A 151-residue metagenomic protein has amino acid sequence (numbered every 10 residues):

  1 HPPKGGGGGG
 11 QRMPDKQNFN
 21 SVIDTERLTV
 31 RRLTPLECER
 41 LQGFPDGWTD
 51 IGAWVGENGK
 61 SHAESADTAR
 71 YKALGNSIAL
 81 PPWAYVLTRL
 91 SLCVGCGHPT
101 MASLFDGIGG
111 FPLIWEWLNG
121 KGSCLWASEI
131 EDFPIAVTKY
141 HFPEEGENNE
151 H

Functional and structural regions predicted by a protein language model:
H1-A102, W117-K121, I130-F133: Class I SAM-dependent DNA methyltransferase catalytic core with a primary bias toward cytosine-5 DNMT/HhaI-like enzymes
V94-H151: Core alpha/beta nucleotide-donor-binding catalytic domains of modification enzymes
